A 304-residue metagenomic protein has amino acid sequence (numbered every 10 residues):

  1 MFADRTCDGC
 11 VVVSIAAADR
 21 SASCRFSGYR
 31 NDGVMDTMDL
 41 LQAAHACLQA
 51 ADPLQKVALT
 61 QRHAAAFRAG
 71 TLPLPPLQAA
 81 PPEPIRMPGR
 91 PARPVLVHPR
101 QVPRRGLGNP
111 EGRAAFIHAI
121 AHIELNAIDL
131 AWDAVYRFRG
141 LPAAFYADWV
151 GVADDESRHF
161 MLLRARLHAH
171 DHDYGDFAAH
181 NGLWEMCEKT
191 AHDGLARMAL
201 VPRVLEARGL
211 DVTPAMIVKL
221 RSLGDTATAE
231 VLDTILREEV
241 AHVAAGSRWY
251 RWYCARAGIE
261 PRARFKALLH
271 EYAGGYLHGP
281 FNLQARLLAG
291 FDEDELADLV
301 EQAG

Functional and structural regions predicted by a protein language model:
C7-C10, C24: Cysteine-centered motifs
V12-S14, V34: Generic short N-terminal amphipathic or hydrophobic helices
S14, S21-S23, S27: Serine residues within intrinsically disordered or low-complexity segments
A18-S21, P84: Generic N-terminal simple sequence motifs
Y29-N31, M35-G304: Non-heme di-metal
